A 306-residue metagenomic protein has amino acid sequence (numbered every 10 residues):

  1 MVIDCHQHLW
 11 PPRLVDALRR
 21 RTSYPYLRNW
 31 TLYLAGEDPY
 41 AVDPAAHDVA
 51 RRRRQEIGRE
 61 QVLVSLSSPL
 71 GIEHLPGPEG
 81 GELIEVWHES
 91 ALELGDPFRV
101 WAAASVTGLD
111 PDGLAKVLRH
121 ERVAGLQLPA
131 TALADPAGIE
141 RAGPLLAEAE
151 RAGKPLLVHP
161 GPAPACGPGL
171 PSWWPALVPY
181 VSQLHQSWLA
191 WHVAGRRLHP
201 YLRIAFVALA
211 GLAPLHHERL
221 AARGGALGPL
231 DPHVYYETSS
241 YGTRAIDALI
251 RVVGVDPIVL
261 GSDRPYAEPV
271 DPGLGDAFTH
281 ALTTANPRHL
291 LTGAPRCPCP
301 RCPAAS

Functional and structural regions predicted by a protein language model:
M1-S306: Helix-coil boundary/capping segments in enzymes
